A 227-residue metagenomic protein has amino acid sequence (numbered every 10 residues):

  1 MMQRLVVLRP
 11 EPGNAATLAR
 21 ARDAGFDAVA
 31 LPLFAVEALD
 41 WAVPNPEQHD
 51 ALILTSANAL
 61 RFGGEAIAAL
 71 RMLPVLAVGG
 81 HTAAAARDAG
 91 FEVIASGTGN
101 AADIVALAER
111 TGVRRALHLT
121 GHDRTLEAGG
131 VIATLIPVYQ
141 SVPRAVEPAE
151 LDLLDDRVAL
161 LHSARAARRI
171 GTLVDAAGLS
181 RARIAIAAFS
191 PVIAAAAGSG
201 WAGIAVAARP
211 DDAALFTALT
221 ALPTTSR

Functional and structural regions predicted by a protein language model:
M1-R227: Signature of uroporphyrinogen-III synthase
